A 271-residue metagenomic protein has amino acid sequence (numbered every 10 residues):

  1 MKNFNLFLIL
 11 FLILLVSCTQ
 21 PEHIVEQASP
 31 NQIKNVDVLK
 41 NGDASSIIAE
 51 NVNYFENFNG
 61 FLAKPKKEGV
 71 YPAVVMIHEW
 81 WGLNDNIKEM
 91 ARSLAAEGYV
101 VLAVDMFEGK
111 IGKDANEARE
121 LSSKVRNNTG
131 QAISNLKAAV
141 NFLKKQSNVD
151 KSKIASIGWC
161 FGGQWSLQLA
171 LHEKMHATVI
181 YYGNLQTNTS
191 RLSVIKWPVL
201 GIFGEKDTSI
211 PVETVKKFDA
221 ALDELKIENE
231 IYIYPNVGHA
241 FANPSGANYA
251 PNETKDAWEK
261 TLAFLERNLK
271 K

Functional and structural regions predicted by a protein language model:
L15-S17: C-terminal motif of bacterial Sec signal peptides marking the signal peptidase cleavage site
E22-K145, S245: Serine-hydrolase catalytic machinery in alpha/beta-hydrolase-like enzymes
M90, P211-A221: Short alpha-helix in the alpha/beta-hydrolase fold that links the catalytic acid
K137-K196: Primarily recognizes the serine-hydrolase "nucleophile elbow" in alpha/beta-hydrolase and SGNH/GDSL folds
V194-V199, K226-E228: Short, proline-enriched alpha-helix->beta-strand connector loops that line the catalytic pocket of alpha/beta-hydrolase
G201-F203: Short beta-strand/loop motif that positions the catalytic acidic residue of the alpha/beta-hydrolase fold
K206-I210: Acidic catalytic loop of the alpha/beta-hydrolase fold
D223-K271: C-terminal catalytic histidine-bearing segment of alpha/beta-hydrolase fold enzymes
